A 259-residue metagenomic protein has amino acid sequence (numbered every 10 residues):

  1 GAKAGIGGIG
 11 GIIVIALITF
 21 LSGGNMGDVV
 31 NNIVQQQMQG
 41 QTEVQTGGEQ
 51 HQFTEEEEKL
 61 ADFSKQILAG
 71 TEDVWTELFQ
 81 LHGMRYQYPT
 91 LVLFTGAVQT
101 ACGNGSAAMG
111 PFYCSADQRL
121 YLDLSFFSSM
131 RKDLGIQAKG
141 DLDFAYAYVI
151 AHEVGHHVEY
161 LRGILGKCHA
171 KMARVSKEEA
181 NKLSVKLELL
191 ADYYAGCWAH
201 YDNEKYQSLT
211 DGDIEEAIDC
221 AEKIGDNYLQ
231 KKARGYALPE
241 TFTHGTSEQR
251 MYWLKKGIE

Functional and structural regions predicted by a protein language model:
K3, G11-T241: A Zn2+-metalloprotease active-site environment signal
Y236-E259: A cross-kingdom marker for long, charged
